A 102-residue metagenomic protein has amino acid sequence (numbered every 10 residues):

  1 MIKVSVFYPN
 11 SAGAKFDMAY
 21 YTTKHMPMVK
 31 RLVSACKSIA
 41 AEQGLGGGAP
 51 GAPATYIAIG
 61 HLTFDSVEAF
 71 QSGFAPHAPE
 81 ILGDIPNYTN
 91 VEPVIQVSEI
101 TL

Functional and structural regions predicted by a protein language model:
M1-L102: Macromolecular interaction modules
